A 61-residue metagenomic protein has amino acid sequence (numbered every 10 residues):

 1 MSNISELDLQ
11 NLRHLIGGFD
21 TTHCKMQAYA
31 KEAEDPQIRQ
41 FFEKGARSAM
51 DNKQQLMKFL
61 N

Functional and structural regions predicted by a protein language model:
M1-N61: His/Met- and acidic-residue-enriched segments that coordinate or traffic transition-metal cofactors and support
